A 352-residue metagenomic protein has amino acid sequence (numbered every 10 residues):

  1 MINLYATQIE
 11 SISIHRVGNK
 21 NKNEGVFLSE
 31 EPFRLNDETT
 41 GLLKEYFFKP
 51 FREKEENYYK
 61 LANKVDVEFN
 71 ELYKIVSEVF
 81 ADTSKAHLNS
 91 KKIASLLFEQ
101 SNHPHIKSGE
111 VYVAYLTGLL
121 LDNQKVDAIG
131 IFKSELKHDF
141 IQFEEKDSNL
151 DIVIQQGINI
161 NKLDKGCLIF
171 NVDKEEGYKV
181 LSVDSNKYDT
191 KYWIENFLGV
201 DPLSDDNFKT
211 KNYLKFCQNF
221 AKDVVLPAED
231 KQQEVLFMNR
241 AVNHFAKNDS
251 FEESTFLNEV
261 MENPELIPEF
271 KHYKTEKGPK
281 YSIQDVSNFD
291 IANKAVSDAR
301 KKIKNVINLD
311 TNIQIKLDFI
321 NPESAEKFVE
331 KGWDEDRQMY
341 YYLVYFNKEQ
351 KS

Functional and structural regions predicted by a protein language model:
M1-E10, H15-A299: Long, hydrophobic alpha/beta structural blocks
S254-S352: C-terminal structured domains
